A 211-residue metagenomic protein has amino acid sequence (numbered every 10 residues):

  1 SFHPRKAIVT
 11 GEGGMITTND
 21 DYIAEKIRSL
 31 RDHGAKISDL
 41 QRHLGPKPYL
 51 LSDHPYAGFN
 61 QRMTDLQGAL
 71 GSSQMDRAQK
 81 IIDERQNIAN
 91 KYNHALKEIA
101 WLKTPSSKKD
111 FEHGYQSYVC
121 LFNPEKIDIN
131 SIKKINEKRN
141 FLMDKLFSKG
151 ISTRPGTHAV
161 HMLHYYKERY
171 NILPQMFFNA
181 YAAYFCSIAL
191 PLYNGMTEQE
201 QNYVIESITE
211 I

Functional and structural regions predicted by a protein language model:
S1-C120, H161-H164: Active-site region of PLP-dependent enzymes
I27, I132-K149, S207-I208: Short amphipathic alpha-helices in soluble, non-transmembrane regions that often serve as interface/regulatory elements
H33-K47, K91, A95-L96, R139-M176 (+1 more regions): Conserved PLP cofactor-binding pocket of PLP-dependent enzymes
S52, F177-F178: Domain-wide signal for the mature, well-folded portions of proteins, strongly enriched in nucleus-encoded organellar
A78-I81, S131, I135, N179: Residue-level preference for long, well-ordered alpha-helices that form the structural scaffold of enzyme catalytic
S106-K108, Y115-I127, G156, M162-I172 (+1 more regions): Conserved PLP-binding active-site segment of the aspartate aminotransferase-like
K126-L142, M196-N202: Short, conserved charged micro-motifs
N179-A189, N194-Y203, S207-I211: Feature detects long, helix-prone N-terminal segments enriched in hydrophobes
